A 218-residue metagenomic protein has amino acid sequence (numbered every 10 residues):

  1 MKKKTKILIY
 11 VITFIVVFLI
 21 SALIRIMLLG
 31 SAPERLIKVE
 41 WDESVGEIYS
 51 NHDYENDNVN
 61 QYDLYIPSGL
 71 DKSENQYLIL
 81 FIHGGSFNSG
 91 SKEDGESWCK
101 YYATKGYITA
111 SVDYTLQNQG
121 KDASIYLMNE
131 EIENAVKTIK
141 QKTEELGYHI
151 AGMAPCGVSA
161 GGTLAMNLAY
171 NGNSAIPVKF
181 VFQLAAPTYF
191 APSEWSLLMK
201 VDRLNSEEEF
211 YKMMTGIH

Functional and structural regions predicted by a protein language model:
M1-V17: N-terminal Sec-pathway targeting helices
V17-H218: Alpha/beta-hydrolase superfamily serine-hydrolase fold, recognizing
